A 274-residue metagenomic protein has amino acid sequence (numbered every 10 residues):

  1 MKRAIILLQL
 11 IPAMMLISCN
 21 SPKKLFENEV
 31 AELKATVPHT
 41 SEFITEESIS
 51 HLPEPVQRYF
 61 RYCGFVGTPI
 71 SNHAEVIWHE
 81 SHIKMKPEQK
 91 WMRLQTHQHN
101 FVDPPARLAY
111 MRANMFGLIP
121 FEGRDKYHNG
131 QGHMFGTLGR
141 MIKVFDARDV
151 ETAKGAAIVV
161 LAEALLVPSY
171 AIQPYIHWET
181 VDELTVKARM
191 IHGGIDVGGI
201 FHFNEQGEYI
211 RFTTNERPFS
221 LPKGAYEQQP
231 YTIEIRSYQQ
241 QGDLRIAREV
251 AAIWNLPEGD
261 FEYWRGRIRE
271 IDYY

Functional and structural regions predicted by a protein language model:
K2-L10: Sec-dependent signal peptide recognition, specifically the positively charged N-region followed immediately by
M15-S18: C-terminal motif of bacterial Sec signal peptides marking the signal peptidase cleavage site
P22-E75: N-terminal leader/targeting segments and the immediate start of mature chains
T45, P55-V56, F60, R93-Q98 (+6 more regions): Buried hydrophobic residues that stabilize the cores of well-folded domains
Q57-M141: N-terminal mature ectodomain segment of secretory-pathway/periplasmic proteins
S71-I77, V102-Y110, Q131, T180-R189 (+2 more regions): Short, hydrophobic/aromatic-rich segments at coil-to-beta transitions
M134-H192: Flexible, processing/modification-adjacent segments and terminal tails in exported/periplasmic/extracellular proteins
A188-Y273: Gly/Pro-enriched, hydrophobic low-complexity segments that function as extracytoplasmic propeptides/linkers
